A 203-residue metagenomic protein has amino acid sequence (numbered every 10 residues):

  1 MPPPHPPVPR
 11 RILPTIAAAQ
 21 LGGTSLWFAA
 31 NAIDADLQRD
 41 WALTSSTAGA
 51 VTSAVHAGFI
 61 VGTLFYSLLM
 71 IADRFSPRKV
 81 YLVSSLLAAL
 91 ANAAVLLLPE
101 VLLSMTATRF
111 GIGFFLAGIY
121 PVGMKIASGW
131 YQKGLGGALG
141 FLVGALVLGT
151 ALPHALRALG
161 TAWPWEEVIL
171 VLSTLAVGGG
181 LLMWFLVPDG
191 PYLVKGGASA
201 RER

Functional and structural regions predicted by a protein language model:
P2-P6, D189-R203: Juxtamembrane intracellular "pre-TM" segments in multi-pass secondary transporters
R11-S45, T63-Y66: Extracytoplasmic
L21, A91, L102-G118: Hydrophobic core of transmembrane alpha-helices in multi-pass small-molecule transporters, especially MFS/SLC-type
F28, V55-L64, T150-A151: Residue-level signature of mid-helix packing/kink "hotspots" within the transmembrane helices of 12-pass Major
L43-T52, V101, L139: Juxtamembrane helix-start elements in MFS-like secondary transporters
T63-L102: Conserved MFS/SLC helix-loop-helix module at the cytosolic interface between two early adjacent transmembrane helices
T108-A145: Cytoplasmic helix-loop-helix junction between adjacent transmembrane helices in 12-TM secondary transporters
K133, F141-Y192: Helix-loop-helix hairpin linking two adjacent transmembrane segments in secondary transporters
